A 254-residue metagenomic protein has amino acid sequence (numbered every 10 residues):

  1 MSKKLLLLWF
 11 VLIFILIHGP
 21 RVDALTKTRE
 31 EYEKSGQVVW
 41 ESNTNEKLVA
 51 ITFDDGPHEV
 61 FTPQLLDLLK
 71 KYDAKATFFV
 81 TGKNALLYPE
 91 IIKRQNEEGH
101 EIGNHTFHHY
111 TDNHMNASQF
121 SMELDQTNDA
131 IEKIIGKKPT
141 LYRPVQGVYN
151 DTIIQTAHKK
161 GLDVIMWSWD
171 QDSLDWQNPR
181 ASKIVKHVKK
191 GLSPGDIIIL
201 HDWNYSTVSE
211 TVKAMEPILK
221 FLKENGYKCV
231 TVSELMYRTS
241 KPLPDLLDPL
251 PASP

Functional and structural regions predicted by a protein language model:
M1-T52, P57-D73, L87-I91, P217-P254: N-terminal pre-catalytic segment of deacetylase/amide-hydrolase enzymes
E46-V49, E59-F61, K70-S206: Metal-dependent polysaccharide deacetylase catalytic core of the NodB/CE4 family, i.e., the active-site-bearing domain
Q177-R180, S209-K213, K241-L246: Histidine/acidic-residue-rich catalytic or RNA/ligand-binding cores of hydrolases and nuclease-related proteins
K190-S233: Catalytic grooves of carbohydrate-active enzymes
